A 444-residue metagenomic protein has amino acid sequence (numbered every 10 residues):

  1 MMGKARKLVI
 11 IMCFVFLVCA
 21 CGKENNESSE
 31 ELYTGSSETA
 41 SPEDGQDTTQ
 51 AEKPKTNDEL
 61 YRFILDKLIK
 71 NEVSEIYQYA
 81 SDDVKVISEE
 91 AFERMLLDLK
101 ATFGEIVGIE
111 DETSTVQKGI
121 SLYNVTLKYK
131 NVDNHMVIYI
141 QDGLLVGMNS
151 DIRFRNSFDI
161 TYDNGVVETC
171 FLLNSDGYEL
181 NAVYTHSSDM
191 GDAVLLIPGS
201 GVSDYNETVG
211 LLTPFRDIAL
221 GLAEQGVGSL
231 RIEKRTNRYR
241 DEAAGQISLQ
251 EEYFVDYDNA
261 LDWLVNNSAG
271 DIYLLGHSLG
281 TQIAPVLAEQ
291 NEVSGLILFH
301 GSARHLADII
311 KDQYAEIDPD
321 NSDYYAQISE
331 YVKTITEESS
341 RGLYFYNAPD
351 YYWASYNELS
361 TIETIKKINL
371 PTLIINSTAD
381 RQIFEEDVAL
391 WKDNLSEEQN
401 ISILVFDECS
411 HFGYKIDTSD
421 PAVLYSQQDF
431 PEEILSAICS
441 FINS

Functional and structural regions predicted by a protein language model:
F63, S74-L122: Short solvent-exposed beta->alpha transition segments
R153-D189: N-terminal cap/lid segment of alpha/beta-hydrolase-fold proteins
S188-L222: Short, surface-exposed "cap/lid" segments of acyl-processing enzymes
F215-Y239: Conserved alpha/beta-hydrolase
G245-N266: Alpha/beta-hydrolase active-site loop
I297-I365: Accessory cap/linker subdomain of secreted extracellular hydrolases
I368, I374-N376: Short beta-strand/loop motif that positions the catalytic acidic residue of the alpha/beta-hydrolase fold
C409-G413, D417-S444: Catalytic active-site module of serine/aspartate enzymes centered on a nucleophile-bearing elbow/loop
